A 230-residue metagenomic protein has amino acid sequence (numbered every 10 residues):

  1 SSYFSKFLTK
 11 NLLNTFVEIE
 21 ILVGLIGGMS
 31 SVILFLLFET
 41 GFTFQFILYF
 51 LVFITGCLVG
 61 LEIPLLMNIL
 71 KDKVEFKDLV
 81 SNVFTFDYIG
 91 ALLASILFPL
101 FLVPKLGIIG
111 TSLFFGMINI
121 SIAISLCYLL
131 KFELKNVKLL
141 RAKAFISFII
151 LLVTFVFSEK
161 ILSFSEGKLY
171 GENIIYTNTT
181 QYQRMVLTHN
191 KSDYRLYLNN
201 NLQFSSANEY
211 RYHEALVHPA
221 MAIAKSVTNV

Functional and structural regions predicted by a protein language model:
S1-N201, S205-S206, Y210-N229: Alpha-helical transmembrane segments of multi-pass membrane proteins
